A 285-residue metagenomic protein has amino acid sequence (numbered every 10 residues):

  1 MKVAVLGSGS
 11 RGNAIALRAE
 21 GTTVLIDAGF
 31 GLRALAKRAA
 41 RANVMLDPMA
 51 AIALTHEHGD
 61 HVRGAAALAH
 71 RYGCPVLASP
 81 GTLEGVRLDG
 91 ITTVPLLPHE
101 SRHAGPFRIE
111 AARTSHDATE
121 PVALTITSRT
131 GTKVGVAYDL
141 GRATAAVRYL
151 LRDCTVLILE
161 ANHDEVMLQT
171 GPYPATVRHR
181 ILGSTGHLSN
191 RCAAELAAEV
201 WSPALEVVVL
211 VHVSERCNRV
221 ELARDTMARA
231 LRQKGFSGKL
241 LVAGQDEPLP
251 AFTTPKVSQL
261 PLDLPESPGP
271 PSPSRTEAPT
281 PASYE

Functional and structural regions predicted by a protein language model:
M1-A42, E120-D139, V156: Conserved beta-strand hairpin/beta-sheet module of binuclear metal-dependent hydrolase folds, prominently
A4-A14, H56-A65, A69-H70, L83-G85 (+2 more regions): Structured catalytic core of nucleotide-sugar glycosyltransferases
I26-G29, M49-E57, L77-P80, G135-D139 (+3 more regions): Active-site neighborhood of phospho(di)ester-bond hydrolases with catalytic His/Asp-centered motifs
L32-A78, T155: Active-site metal-binding motif and surrounding structural segment of the metallo-beta-lactamase
H58-V62, L83-G85, A118-T119, R142-A145 (+3 more regions): Active-site environment of divalent metal-dependent phosphoester hydrolases
A78-G131: Metallo-beta-lactamase
A145-G244: Cap/insert and terminal regions of metallo-dependent hydrolase folds
E221-E285: C-terminal regulatory/interaction regions
